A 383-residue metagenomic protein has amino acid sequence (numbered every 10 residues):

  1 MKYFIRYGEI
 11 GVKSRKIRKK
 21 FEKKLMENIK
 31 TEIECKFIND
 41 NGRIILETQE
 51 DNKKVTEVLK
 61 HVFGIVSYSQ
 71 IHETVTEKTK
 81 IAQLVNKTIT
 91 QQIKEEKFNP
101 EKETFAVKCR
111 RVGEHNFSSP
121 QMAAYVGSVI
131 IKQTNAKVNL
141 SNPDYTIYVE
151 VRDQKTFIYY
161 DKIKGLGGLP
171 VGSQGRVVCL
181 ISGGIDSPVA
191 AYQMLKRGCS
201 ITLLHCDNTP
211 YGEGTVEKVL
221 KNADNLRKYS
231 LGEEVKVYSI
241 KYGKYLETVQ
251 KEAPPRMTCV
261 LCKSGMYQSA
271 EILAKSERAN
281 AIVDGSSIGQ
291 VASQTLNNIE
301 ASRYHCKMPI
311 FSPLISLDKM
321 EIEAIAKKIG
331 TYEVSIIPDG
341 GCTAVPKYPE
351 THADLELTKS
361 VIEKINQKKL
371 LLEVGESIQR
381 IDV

Functional and structural regions predicted by a protein language model:
M1-V178, A191-E234, H352-A353, I381-V383: RNA-binding accessory domains that recognize and position tRNA/RNA substrates
K13, F63, H115-N116, D207-L273 (+2 more regions): ATP-dependent adenylate-handling ligase core
E32, R197, N222-Y229, L273 (+4 more regions): Change "in soluble alpha/beta enzymes" to "in soluble alpha/beta proteins
Y125-I130, T134, K162, G167-Q174 (+3 more regions): Active-site adenylate/phosphate-handling loop in enzymes that bind or generate adenylated species
C179, L203-H205, S239, D284 (+1 more regions): Structural beta-sheet core signal
I185-D186: Hydrophobic/small residue at the entry helix of a nucleotide-binding pocket
V291, N298-V383: Short hairpin/turn module used for nucleic-acid contact or packing/dimerization
